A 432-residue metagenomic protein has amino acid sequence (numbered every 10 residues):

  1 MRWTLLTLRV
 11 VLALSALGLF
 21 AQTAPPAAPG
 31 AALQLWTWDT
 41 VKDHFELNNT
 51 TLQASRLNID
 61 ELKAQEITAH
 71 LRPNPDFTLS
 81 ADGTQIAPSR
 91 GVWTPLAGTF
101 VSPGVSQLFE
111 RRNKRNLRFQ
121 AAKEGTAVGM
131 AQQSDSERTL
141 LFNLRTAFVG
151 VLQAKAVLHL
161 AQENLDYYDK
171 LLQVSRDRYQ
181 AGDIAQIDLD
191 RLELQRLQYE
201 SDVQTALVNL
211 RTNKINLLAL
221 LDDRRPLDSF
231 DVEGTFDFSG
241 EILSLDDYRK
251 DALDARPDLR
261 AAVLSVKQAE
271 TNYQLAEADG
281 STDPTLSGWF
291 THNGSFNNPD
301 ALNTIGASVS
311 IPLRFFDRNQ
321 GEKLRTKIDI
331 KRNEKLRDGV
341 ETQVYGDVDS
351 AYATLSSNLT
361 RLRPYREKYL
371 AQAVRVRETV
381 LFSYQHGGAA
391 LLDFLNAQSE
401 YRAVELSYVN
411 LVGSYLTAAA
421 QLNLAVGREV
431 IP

Functional and structural regions predicted by a protein language model:
L5-L6, T23-G30, S407-P432: Acidic, low-complexity, intrinsically disordered peripheral segments
T7-G18: Bacterial N-terminal signal peptides
A24-L35, T78-K114, R118, D231-I242 (+3 more regions): Small/polar, glycine/serine/threonine/aspartate-rich low-complexity segments that form flexible
T40-E46, I184, D188-L189, D223-G288 (+2 more regions): Amphipathic alpha-helical coiled-coil scaffold segments and their short linker/junction regions
D43-Q53, D60-P75, S89, P103-A121 (+10 more regions): A glycine-/polar-enriched beta->alpha junction
A54-A69, S136-A161, K170, D177 (+4 more regions): Amphipathic alpha-helical coiled-coil segments
Q120-K123, Q186-L194, L391-S399: Short, charged, amphipathic alpha-helical segments
Q133-D251, A351-T354, N358, Y401 (+1 more regions): Periplasmic alpha-helical coiled-coil/stalk elements that build and connect Gram-negative outer-membrane
